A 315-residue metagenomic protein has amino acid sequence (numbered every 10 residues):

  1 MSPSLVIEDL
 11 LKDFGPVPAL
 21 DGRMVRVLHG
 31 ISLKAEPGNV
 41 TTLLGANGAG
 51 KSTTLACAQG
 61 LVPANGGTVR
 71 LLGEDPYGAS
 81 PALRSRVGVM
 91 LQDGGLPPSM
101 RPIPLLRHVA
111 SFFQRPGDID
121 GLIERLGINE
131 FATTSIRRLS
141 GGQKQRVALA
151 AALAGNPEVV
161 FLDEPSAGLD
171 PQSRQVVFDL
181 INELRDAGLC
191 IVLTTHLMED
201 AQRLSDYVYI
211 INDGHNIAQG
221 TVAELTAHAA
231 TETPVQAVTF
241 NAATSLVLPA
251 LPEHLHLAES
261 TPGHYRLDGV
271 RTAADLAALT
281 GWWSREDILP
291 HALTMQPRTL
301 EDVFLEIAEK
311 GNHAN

Functional and structural regions predicted by a protein language model:
L44-A46: The feature captures the beta-strand-to-loop junction immediately N-terminal to the Walker
Q59: Helix-to-loop junction immediately C-terminal to a conserved catalytic motif
G67-G78, L83: Conserved ABC transporter NBD signature motif
R107, S111, P116-F131: Conserved ABC ATPase "signature" region
V160-E164: Catalytic Walker B motif of ABC-type/P-loop ATPase nucleotide-binding domains
F178-V270: ABC transporter nucleotide-binding domain
